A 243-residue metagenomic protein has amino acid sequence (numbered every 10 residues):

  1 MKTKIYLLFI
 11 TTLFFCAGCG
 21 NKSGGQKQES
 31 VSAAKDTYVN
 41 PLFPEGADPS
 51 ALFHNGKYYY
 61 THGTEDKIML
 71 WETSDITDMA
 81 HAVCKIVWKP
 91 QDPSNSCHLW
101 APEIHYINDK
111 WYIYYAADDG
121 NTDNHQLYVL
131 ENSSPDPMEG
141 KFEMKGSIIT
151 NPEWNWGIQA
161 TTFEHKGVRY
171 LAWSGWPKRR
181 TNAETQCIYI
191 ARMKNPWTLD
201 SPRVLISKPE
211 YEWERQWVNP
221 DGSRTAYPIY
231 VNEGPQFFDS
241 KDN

Functional and structural regions predicted by a protein language model:
M1-S30: Bacterial Sec-dependent N-terminal signal peptides
C19-N243: Carbohydrate-active catalytic/glycan-binding domains of CAZyme proteins, especially the secreted or lumenal ectodomains
